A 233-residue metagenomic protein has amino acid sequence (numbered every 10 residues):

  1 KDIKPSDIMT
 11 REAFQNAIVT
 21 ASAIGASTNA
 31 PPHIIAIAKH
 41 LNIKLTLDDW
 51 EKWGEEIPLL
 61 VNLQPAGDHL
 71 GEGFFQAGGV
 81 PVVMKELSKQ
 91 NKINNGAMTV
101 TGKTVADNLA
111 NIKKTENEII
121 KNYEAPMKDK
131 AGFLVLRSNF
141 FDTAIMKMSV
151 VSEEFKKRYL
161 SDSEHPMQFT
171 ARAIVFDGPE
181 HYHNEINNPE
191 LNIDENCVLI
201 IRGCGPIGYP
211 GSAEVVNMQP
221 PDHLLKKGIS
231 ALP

Functional and structural regions predicted by a protein language model:
K1-P233: Catalytic or ion-coupling anion/metal-binding cores of large enzyme and transporter domains
